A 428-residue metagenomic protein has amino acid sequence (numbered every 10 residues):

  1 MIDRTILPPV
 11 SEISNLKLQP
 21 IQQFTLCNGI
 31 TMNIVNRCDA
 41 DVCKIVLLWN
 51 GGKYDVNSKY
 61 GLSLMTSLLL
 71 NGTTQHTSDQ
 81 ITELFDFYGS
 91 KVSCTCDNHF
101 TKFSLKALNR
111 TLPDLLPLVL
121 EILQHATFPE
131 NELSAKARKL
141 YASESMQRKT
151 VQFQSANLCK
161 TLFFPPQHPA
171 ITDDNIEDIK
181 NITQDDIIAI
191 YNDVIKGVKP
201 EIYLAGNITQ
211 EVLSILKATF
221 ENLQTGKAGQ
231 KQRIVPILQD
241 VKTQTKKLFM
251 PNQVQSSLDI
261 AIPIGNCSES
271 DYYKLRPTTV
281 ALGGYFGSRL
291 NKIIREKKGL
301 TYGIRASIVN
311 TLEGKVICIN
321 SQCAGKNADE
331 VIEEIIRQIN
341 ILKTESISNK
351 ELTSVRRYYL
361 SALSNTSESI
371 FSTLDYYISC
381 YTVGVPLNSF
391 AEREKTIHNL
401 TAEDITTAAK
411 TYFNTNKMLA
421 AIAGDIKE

Functional and structural regions predicted by a protein language model:
M1-I6, T25, Q80-Q230, N266 (+2 more regions): Charge-rich, well-structured scaffold segments of protease-associated domains
I2-V42: N- or domain-start disorder-to-order transition segments that initiate the globular core
L16, L26-C27, C38, T95-H99 (+3 more regions): Short, ordered beta-strand-loop transition motifs
K17-L18, D86, K242: Residues that act as N-cap/strand-start positions at coil-to-secondary-structure junctions
I21, V42, F100-K102, Q255-S257 (+1 more regions): A generic structural signal for beta-strand entry/edge sites
Q22-T25, K242-M250, A421-I422: Short amphipathic
I30-K53, S58-K59, K199, A228-S288: His/Glu-based metal-binding/catalytic segments typifying zinc-dependent metallopeptidases
K44-K106, Y285-L300: M16/MPP (pitrilysin/insulinase) zinc-metallopeptidase core fold and M16-derived inactive scaffolds
